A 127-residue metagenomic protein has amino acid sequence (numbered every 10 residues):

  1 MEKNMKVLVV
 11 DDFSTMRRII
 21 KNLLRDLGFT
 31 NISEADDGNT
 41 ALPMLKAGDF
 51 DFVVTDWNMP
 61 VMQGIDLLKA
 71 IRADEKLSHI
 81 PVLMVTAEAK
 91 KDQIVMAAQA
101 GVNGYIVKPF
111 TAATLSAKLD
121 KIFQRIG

Functional and structural regions predicted by a protein language model:
S14-S33: Two-component/phosphorelay signaling modules centered on CheY-like receiver
K21, D66, A89-G104: Alpha4 helix (beta4-alpha4-beta5 surface) of REC/receiver domains from two-component response regulators
E34-F52: Acidic, metal-coordinating helix/loop segments flanking the phosphotransfer/catalytic sites of two-component signaling
D37-T40, Q63-K69: Acidic catalytic/metal-coordinating carboxylates
M59: Receiver (REC) domain active-site loop signature in two-component systems and cognate sites in sensor histidine kinases
A70, K108: A Lys-centered signature of the CheY-like receiver
F110-L119: C-terminal output helix
